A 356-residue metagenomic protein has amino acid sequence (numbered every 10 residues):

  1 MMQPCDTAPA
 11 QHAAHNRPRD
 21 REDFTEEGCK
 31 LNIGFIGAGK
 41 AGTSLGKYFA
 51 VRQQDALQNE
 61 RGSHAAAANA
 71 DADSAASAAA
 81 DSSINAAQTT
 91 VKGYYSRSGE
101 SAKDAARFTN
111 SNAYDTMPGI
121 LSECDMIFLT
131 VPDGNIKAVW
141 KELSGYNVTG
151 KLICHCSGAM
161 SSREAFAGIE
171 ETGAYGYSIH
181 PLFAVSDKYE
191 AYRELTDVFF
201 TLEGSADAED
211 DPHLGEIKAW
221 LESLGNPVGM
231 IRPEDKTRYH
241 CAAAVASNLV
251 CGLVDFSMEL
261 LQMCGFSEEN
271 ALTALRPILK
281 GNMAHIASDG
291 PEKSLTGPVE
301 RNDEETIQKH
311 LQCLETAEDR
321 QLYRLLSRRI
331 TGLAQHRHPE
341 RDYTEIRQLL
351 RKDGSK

Functional and structural regions predicted by a protein language model:
M2-C5, H12, E22-G119: NAD(P)+-binding Rossmann beta1-loop-alpha1 motif at the extreme N-terminus of oxidoreductases
T43, K47-V51, R107, K141-G145 (+2 more regions): Short, well-ordered alpha-helices that flank and scaffold nucleotide-derived cofactor binding pockets
G62-H64, D104-F108, E171-G173, E190-S288 (+2 more regions): Internal alpha-helical scaffold of NAD(P)-dependent oxidoreductase catalytic cores
K92-S96, I153-C156, F200-L202: Short, hydrophobic beta-strand segments that form beta-sheet elements in well-ordered domains
Y95, A243-V250, Y323, S327: Amphipathic, non-transmembrane alpha-helical scaffold segments
G99, F108-E190: Rossmann-like NAD(P)(H) cofactor-binding subdomain of soluble oxidoreductases
A284-D342: Interdomain hinge/lid region at the active-site interface of Rossmann-like NAD(P)-dependent oxidoreductases
